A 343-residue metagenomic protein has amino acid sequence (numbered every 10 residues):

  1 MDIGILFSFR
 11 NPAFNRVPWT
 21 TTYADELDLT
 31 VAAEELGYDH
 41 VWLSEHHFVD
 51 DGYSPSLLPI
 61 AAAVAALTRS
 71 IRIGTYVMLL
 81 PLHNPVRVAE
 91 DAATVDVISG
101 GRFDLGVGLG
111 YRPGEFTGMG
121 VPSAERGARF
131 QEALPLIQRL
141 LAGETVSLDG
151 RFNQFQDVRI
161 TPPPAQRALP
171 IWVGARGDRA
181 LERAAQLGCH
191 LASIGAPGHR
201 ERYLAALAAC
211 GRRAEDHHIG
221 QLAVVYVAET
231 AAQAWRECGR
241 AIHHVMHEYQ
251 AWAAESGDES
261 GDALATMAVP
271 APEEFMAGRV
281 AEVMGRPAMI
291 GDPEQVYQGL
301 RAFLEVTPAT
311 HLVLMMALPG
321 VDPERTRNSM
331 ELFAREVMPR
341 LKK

Functional and structural regions predicted by a protein language model:
M1, N84-L187, S193-D216, E259: Internal, glycine-rich beta/alpha segment that forms the wall or movable "lid" of small-molecule/cofactor binding
M1-I73, L169, M267: N-terminal beta1-alpha1-beta2 module of alpha/beta enzyme domains
I3-F7, V41-L43, I73-T75, F103-V107 (+4 more regions): Hydrophobic faces of well-ordered beta-strands that scaffold small-molecule active sites in alpha/beta enzyme cores
I5-F7, A124-I160, A196-T310, K342: An alpha-helical appendage that flanks or caps ligand/catalytic pockets
F9-Y23, M78-V86, A165-A175, A228 (+1 more regions): Active-site mouth loops of central-metabolism enzymes
T20-A32, D91, A175-E182, Q295-A302: Short, acidic/polar
L36, I98, L187, V306-T307: Structural motif
G37, E45, V64, V95 (+8 more regions): Conserved, mostly hydrophobic/aromatic
